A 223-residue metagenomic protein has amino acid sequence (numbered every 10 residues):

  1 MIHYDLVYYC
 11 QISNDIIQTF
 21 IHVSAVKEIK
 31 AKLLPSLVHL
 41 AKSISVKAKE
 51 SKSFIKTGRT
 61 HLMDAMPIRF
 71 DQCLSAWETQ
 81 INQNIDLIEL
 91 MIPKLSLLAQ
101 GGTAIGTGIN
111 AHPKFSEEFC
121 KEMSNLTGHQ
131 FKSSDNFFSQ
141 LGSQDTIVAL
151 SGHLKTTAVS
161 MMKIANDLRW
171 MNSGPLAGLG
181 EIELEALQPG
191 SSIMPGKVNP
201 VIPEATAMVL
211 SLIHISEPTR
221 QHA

Functional and structural regions predicted by a protein language model:
M1-V23: Glycine-rich active-site/cofactor-binding loop and its immediate structural neighborhood
Q18-H22, V26-K30, L34, V38 (+2 more regions): Charged, flexible cofactor/metal-binding loops and thiol motifs
I213-A223: Single conserved hydrophobic/aromatic residue that forms the stacking wall/gate of nucleotide- or nucleobase-binding
